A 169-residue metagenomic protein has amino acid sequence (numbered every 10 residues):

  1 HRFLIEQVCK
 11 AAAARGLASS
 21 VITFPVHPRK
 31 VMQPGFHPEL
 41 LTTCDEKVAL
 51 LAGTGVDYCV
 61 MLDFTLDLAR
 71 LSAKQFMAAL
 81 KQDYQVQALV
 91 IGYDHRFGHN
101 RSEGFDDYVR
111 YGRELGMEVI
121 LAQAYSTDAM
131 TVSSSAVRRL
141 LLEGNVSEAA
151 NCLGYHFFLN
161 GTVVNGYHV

Functional and structural regions predicted by a protein language model:
H1-T43: N-terminal catalytic cores of NTP/NDP-binding nucleotidyl/phosphoryl-transfer enzymes
I5-C9, V48, M77, F105: Generic structural signal for well-ordered alpha-helices, preferentially at hydrophobic/aromatic core positions
A14-G16, G55, G116: Glycine-centered short loops/turns at secondary-structure junctions
V21, M61, L121-A122: A structural preference for short, hydrophobic beta-strand core positions in alpha/beta folds
E39-K47, R70-M77: Glycine-rich, highly charged phosphate/nucleotide-binding loops
L51-G53: ATP-dependent adenylation/nucleotidyltransferase module used to activate substrates
D63-L68: Conserved Switch II/interswitch segment of TRAFAC-class P-loop GTPases
K74-V169: Active-site cores that bind ATP or allylic diphosphates and position pyrophosphate for catalysis
